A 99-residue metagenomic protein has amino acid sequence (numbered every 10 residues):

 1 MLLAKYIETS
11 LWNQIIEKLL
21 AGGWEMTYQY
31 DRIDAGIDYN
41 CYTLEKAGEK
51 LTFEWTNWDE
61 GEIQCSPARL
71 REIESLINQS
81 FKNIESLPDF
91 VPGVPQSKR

Functional and structural regions predicted by a protein language model:
M1, Y39-C41, E60-E62: A generic structural signal for beta-strand entry/edge sites
M1-I33: Negatively charged, low-complexity tracts enriched in Asp/Glu with abundant Ser/Thr
L3, A68-R99: Mixed-charge, Lys/Arg-enriched low-complexity segments
A4-I7, K46, Q64-P67: Short beta-strand-to-loop capping motifs
A21-W24, T43, E49, L76-F81: A general secondary-structure boundary signal
T27-T52: Amphipathic, interaction-prone secondary-structure segments
L51-S75: Intrinsically disordered, low-complexity regulatory segments enriched in Ser/Thr/Pro and charged residues
